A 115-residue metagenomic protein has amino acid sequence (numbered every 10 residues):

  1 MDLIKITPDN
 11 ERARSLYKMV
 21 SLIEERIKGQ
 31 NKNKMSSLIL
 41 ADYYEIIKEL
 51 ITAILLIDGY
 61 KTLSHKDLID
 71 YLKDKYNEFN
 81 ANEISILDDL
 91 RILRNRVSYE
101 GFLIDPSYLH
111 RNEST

Functional and structural regions predicted by a protein language model:
M1-T115: Terminal alpha-helical segments
